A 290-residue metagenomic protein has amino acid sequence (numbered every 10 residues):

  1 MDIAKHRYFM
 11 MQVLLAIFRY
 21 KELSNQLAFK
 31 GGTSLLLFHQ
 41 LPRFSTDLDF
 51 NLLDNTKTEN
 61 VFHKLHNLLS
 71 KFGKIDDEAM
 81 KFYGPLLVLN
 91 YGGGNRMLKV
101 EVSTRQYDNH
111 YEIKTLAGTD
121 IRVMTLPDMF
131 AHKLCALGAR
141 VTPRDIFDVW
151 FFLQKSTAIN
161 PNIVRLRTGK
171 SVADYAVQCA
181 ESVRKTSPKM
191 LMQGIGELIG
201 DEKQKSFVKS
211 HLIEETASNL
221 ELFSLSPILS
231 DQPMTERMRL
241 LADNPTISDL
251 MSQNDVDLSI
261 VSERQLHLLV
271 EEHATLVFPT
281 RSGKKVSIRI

Functional and structural regions predicted by a protein language model:
M1-L27, F38-L41, L52-S248, V270 (+1 more regions): Structured mid-to-C-terminal alpha-helical surface segments
F29-S34: Glycine-rich beta-strand-to-loop/alpha-helix junction loops that act as flexible
F44: Short, basic/glycine-rich phosphate-binding loops at helix/coil junctions that contact nucleotide phosphates
L266-L268, A274-I290: Non-Sec secretion/translocation targeting segments of pathogen effectors
